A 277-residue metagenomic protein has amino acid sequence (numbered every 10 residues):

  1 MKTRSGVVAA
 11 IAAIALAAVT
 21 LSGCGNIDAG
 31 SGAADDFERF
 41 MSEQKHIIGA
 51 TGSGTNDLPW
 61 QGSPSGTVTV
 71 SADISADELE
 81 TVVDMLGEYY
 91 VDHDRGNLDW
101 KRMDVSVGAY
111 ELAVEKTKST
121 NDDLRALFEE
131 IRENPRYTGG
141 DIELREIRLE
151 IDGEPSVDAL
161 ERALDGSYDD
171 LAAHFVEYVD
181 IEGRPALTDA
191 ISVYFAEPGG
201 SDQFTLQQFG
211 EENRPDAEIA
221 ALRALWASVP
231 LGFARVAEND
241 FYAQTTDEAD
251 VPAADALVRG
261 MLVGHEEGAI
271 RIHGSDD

Functional and structural regions predicted by a protein language model:
M1-I11: Bacterial N-terminal signal peptides that target proteins for export
V19-G23: C-terminal motif of bacterial Sec signal peptides marking the signal peptidase cleavage site
G25-D28: Bacterial signal peptide processing site
A33-E111: N-terminal Sec/ER secretory leader and immediately downstream segment of secreted/extracellular precursors
F40, E78-Y90, L160-L171, E218-W226 (+1 more regions): Short amphipathic alpha-helices in soluble, non-transmembrane regions that often serve as interface/regulatory elements
H46-T67, G140-L144, L149, A186 (+2 more regions): Short edge beta-strands and adjacent turn/loop segments
S63-S65, E80, Y90-I181: Long, acidic/polar, low-complexity amphipathic helices and coiled-coil-like
I191-D277: Extracytoplasmic/luminal low-complexity segments enriched in Pro/Gly and acidic/polar residues that act as flexible
